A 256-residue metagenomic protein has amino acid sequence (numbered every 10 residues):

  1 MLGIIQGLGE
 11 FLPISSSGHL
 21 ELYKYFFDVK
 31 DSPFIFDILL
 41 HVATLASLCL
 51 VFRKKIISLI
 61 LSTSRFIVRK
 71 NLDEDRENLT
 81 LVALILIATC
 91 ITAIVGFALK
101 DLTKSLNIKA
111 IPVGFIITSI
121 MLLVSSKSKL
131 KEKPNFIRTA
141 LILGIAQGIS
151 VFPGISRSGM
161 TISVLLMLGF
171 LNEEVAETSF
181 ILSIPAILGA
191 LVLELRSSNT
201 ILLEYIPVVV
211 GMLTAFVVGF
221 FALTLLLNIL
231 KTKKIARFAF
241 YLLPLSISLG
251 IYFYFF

Functional and structural regions predicted by a protein language model:
M1-F256: Multi-pass membrane proteins that catalyze or facilitate reactions on polyprenyl-/lipid-phosphate substrates and their
